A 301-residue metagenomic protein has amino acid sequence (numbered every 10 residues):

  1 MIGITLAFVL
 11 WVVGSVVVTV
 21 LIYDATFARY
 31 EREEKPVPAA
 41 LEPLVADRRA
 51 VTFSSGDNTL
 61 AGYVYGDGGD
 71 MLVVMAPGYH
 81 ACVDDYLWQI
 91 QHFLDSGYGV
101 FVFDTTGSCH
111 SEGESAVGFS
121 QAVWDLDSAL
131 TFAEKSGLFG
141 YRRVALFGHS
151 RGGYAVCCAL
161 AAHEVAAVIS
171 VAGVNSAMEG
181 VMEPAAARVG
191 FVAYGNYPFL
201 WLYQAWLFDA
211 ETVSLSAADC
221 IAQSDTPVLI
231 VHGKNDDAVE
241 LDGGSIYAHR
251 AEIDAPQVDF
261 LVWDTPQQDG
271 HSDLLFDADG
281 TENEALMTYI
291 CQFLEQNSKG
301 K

Functional and structural regions predicted by a protein language model:
I2-S54, A61-Y63: An N-terminal hydrophobic leader/cap segment in hydrolases
I90-E112: Conserved alpha/beta-hydrolase
A116-G137: Alpha/beta-hydrolase active-site loop
T131-S150: Gly/Ser-rich "nucleophile elbow"/oxyanion-hole loop immediately N-terminal to the catalytic nucleophile in hydrolases
C158-A210: Hydrolase active-site cap/lid region
S224, I230-H232, D236: Short beta-strand/loop motif that positions the catalytic acidic residue of the alpha/beta-hydrolase fold
T226, E240-R250: Short alpha-helix in the alpha/beta-hydrolase fold that links the catalytic acid
A255-K301: C-terminal catalytic histidine-bearing segment of alpha/beta-hydrolase fold enzymes
